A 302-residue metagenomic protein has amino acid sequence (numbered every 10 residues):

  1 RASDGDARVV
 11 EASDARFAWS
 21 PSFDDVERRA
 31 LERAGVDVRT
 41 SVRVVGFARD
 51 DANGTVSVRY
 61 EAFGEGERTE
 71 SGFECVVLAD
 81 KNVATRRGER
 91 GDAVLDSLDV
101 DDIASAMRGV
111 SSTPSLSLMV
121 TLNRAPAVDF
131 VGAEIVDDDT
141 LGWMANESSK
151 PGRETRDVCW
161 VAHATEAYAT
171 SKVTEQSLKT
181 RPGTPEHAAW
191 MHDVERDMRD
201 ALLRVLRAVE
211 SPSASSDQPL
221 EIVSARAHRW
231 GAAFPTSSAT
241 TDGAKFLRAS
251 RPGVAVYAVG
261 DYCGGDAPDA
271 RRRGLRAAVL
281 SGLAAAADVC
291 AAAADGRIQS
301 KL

Functional and structural regions predicted by a protein language model:
R1-A18, A167-S177: Glycine-rich active-site loop/strand segments that organize a redox cofactor
A7-L31, P185-D197, D269: Short beta-strand to alpha-helix junction loop
A30, V77-A79, V120, A162 (+2 more regions): Generic structural signal for small/hydrophobic residues in well-ordered secondary structure, especially within
T40-S57: A conserved short coil-to-beta-strand element within the FAD-binding core of flavoproteins
E65-E134, D139, A208: Central helical "cap/lid" subdomain
A125-P126, K150-C159, A164-G231: Flavin-binding catalytic cores
K150-E154, S224-A267: FAD-binding beta-loop-beta segment adjacent to the flavin cofactor pocket
A255, G260-A293: A conserved FAD-binding loop/helix module that cradles the flavin
